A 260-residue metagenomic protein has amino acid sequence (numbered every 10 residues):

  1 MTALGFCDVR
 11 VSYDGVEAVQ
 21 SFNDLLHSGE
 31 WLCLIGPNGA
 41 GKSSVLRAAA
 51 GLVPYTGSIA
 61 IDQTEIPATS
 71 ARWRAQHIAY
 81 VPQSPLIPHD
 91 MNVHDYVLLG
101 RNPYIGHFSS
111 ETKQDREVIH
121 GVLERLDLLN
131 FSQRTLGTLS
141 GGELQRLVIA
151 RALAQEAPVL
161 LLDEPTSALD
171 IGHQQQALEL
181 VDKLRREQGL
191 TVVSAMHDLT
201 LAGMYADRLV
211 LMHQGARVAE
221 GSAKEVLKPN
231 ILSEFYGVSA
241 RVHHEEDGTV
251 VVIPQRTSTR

Functional and structural regions predicted by a protein language model:
I35-P37: The feature captures the beta-strand-to-loop junction immediately N-terminal to the Walker
A50: Helix-to-loop junction immediately C-terminal to a conserved catalytic motif
G57-E65, R74: Conserved ABC transporter NBD signature motif
K113-F131: Conserved ABC ATPase "signature" region
T135-L139, E143: Conserved ABC ATPase signature
L160-E164: Catalytic Walker B motif of ABC-type/P-loop ATPase nucleotide-binding domains
F235-R260: ABC ATPase nucleotide-binding domains
